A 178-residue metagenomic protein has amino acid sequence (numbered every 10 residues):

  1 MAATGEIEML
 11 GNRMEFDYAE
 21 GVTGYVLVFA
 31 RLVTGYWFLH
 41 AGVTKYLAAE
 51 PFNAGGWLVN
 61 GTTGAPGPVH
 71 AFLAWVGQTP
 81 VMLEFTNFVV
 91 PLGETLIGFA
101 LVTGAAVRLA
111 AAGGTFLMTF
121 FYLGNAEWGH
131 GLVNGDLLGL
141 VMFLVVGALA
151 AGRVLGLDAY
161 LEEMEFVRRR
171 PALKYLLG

Functional and structural regions predicted by a protein language model:
M1-L96, T103-G178: Extended, low-polarity transmembrane helix blocks
